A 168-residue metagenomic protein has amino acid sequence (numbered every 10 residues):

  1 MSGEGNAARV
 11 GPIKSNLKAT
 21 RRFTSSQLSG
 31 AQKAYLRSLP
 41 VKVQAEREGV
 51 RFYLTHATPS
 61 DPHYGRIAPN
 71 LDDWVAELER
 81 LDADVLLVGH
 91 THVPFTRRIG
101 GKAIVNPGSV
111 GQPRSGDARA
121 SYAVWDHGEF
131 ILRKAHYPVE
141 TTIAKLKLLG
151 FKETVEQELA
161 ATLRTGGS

Functional and structural regions predicted by a protein language model:
M1-A45, V50-R51, R66-D82: Active-site neighborhood of divalent metal-dependent phosphoester bond hydrolases
M1-S2, P62, L87-R98, Q112-D117: Active-site environment of divalent metal-dependent phosphoester hydrolases
A19, A57-H63: Short, basic, glycine/proline-bearing loop/turn elements
K33, V41-K42, V93, S109-Q112: Short beta-turn/strand-loop junction motif enriched in small, turn-promoting residues
K42-Q44, L54, T96, Y122-V124: Conserved hydrophobic/aromatic beta-strand scaffold that supports enzyme active sites
E48-V50, H56-T58, G89-H92: Short, well-ordered beta-to-alpha junction loops that form the rim of enzyme active sites and present histidine/acidic
T55, V85-H90, I104-G108: Active-site neighborhood of phospho(di)ester-bond hydrolases with catalytic His/Asp-centered motifs
R97-S168: Acidic, His/Gly-rich catalytic cores of divalent-metal-dependent hydrolytic chemistry
